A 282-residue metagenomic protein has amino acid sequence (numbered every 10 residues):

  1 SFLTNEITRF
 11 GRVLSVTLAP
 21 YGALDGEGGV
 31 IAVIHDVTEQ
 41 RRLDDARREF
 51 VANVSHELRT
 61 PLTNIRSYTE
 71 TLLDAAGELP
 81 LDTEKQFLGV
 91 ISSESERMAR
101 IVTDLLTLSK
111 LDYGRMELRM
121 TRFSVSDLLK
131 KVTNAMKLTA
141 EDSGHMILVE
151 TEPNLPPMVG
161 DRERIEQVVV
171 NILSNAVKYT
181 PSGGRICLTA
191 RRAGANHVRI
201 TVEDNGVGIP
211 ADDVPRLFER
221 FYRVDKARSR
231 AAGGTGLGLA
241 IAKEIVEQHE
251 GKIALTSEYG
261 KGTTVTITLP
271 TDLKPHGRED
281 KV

Functional and structural regions predicted by a protein language model:
S1-E39: PAS-family sensory/regulatory modules and their coupling/dimerization elements
S93-M98: Short alpha-helical segment of the dimerization/phosphotransfer core of two-component systems
Y113-L118, P157-G160: Conserved micro-motifs of the catalytic ATP-binding
R119-S124, E141, M146-P156, A193: Conserved catalytic submotifs in the C-terminal HATPase_c
V125, G208-E219: Short helix N-cap motif at coil->helix boundaries in the Bergerat
A176-V177: Short helix-loop "hinge" at the ATP-lid/N-box region of the Bergerat-fold HATPase_c
E250-G251: Conserved glycine-rich
